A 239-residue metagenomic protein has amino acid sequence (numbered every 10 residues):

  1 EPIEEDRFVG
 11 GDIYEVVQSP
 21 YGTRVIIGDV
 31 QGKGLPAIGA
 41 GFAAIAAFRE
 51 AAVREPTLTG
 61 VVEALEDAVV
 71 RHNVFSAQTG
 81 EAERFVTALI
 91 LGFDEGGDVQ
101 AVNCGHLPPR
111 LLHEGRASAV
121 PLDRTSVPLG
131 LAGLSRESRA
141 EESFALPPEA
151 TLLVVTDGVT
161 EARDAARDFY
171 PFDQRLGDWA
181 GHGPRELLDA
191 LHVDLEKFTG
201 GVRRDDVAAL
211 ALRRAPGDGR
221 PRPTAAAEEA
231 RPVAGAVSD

Functional and structural regions predicted by a protein language model:
E1-I27: N-terminal entry segment of metal-dependent catalytic domains or homologous docking segments
E1-R7, L107-F144, F169, A230-D239: PP2C/PPM family metal-dependent serine/threonine protein phosphatase catalytic domain, recognizing the conserved
I13-E15, I90, S143: Short, surface-exposed charged micro-motifs
Y21-G28, L35-A44: Short alpha-helical "switch" segments that flank and position catalytic residues in signal-transduction proteins
V25, L153, A209-L210: Sensory beta-sandwich core in regulatory modules of signaling proteins
D29, H106, V155-G158, D206: DG-centered beta-turn motif at the end of beta-strands
A37-A51, T125, S143-V202, D218-G235: Active-site-proximal, acidic helix/loop segment immediately C-terminal to a metal-coordinating Asp/Glu
G39-R116, P121, V127, S138-R139 (+2 more regions): Catalytic core of PPM/PP2C metal-dependent serine/threonine phosphatase domains
